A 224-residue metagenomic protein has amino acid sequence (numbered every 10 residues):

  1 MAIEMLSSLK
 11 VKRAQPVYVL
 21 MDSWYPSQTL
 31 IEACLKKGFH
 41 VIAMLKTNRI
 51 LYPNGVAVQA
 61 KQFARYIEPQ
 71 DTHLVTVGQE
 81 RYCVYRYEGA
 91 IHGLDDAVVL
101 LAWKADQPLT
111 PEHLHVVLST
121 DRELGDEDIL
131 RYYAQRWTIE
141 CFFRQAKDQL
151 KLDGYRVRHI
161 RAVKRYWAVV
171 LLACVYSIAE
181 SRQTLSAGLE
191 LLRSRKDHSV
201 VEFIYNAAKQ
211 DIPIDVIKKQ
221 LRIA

Functional and structural regions predicted by a protein language model:
M1-A224: Single, function-defining residue in the core of a domain
